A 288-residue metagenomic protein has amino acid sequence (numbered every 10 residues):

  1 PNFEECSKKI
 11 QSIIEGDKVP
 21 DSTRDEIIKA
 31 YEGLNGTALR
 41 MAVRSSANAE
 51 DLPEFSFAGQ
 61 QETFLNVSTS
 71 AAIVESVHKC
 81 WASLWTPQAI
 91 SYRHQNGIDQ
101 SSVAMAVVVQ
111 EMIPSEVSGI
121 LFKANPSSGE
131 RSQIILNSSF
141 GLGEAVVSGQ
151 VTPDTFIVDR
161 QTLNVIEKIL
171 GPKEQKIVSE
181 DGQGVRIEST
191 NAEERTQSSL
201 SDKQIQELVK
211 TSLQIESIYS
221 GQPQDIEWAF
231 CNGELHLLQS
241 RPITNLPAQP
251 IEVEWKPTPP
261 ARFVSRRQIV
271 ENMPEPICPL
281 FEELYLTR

Functional and structural regions predicted by a protein language model:
P1, K79, G119-R288: Conserved divalent-metal-coordinating catalytic cores that perform phosphate/pyrophosphate/nucleotidyl transfer
P1-V108, V117, R195-K203, E207-S217 (+2 more regions): N-terminal beta-alpha lobe that positions the nucleotide/phosphoryl donor in ATP/NTP-coupled carboxylate activation
